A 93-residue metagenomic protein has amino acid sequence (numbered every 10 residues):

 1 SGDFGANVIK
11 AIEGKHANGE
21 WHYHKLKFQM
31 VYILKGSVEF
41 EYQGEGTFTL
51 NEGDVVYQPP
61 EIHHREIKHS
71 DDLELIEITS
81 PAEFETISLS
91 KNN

Functional and structural regions predicted by a protein language model:
S1-H22, K27: A short glycine-rich, His/Asp/Glu-containing loop-to-beta-strand
N7-I9, V31, I76: Conserved hydrophobic/aromatic positions in well-ordered beta-strands
H16, E61-H63: Short beta-turn/strand-loop junction motif enriched in small, turn-promoting residues
N18-K25, Y42, F48, I67-K68: Short histidine-centered beta-strand/loop micro-motifs that create catalytic or ligand/metal-coordination sites
H24-G44: Glycine- and acidic-residue-biased ligand/ion/polar-headgroup-sensing regions
G44-E61: Short acidic-glycine-tyrosine-enriched beta hairpin
R65-N93: Double-stranded beta-helix
